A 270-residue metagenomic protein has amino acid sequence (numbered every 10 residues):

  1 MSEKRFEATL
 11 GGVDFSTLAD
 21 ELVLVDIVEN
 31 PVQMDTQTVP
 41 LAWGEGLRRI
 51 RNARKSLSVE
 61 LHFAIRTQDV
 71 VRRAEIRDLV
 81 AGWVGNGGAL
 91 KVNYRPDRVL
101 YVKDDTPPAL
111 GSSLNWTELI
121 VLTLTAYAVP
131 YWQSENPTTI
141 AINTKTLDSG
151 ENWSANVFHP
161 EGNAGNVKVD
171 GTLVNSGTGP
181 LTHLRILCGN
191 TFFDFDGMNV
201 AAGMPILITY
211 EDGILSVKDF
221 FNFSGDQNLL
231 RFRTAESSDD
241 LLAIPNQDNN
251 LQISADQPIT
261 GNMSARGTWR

Functional and structural regions predicted by a protein language model:
M1-P40: Polar/acidic, low-complexity leader/linker segments enriched in S/T/G and N/D
R5-L10, D20-L24, L79-Y94, C188: Solvent-exposed beta-hairpin/edge-strand motifs
V25-E29, A89-W132: Short beta-strand and beta-hairpin "edge-sheet" elements
V39, E45-V71, W116-P130, N249: Oligomerization/assembly interface segments of phage tail-like spikes and tubes
A53-L57, G82-V84, L114-E118, N163-V167 (+2 more regions): Solvent-exposed loop and beta-edge segments used for protein-protein assembly and interaction
A64-P107, N250-Q252: Short, acidic/charged, Gly/Pro-enriched secondary-structure junctions
R73-A81, L119-I120, P137-I140: "Short basic amphipathic alpha-helical interaction patches in structured regions
S134-R270: Intrinsically disordered, low-complexity segments enriched in serine, threonine, and glycine
